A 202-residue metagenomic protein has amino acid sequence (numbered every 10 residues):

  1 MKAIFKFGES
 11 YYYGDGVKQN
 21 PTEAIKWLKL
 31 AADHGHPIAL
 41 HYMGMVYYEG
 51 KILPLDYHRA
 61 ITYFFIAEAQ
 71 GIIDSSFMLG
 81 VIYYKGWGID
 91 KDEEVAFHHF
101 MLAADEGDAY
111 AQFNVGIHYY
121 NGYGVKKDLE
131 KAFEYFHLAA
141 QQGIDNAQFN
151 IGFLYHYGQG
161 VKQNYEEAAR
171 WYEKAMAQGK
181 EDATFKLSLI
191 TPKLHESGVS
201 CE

Functional and structural regions predicted by a protein language model:
M1-I4, Y13-D15, N20, D33-P37 (+12 more regions): Short helix-capping/linker turns of helical repeat alpha-solenoids
I4-Y13, Y42-E49, S76-K85, I89 (+3 more regions): Hydrophobic face of amphipathic alpha-helices that form TPR/SEL1-like repeat modules and related alpha-solenoid
W27-L28, L79, L129, L138 (+2 more regions): Generic leucine side-chain signal with a strong bias for well-ordered alpha-helical environments
M45, E49, T62-A69, S76-V81 (+7 more regions): Tandem repeat protein-protein interaction scaffolds, dominated by ankyrin-repeat arrays but also generalizing to other
K174-E202: Terminal, low-structured helical/coil segments at or just beyond the last alpha-helical repeat
